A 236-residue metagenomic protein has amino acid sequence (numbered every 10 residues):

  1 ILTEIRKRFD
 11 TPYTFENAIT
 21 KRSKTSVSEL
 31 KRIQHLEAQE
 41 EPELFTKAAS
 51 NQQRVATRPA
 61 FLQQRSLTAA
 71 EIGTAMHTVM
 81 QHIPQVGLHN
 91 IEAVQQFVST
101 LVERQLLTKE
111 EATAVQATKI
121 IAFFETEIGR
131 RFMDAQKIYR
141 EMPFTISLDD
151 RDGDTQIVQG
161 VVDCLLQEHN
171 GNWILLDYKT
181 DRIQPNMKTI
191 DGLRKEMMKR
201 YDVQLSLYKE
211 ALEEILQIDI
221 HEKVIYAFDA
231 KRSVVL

Functional and structural regions predicted by a protein language model:
I1-L236: Structural signature of nuclease core domains in nucleic-acid processing machines
